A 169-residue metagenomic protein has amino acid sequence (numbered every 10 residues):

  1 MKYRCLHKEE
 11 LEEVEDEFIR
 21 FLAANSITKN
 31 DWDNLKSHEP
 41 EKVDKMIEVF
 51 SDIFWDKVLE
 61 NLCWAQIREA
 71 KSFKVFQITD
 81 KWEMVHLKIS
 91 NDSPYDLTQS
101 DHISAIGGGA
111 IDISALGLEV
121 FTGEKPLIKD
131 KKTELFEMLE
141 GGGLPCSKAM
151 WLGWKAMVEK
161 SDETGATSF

Functional and structural regions predicted by a protein language model:
M1, E17-A24, H102, G117-G123: Short, functional N-terminal and low-complexity linear motifs
K2-I67: N-terminal interaction modules that seed assembly of large macromolecular complexes
Y3, P94, S100-I103, G108-I113 (+2 more regions): Intrinsically disordered, low-complexity regions
R4, L11, P40-V43, I47 (+6 more regions): Intrinsic-disorder-associated interaction segments
V43-S104: Long, charge-patterned amphipathic interaction tracts in eukaryotic proteins
A110-F169: Glycine-rich, aromatic-bearing surface loops/beta-hairpins
